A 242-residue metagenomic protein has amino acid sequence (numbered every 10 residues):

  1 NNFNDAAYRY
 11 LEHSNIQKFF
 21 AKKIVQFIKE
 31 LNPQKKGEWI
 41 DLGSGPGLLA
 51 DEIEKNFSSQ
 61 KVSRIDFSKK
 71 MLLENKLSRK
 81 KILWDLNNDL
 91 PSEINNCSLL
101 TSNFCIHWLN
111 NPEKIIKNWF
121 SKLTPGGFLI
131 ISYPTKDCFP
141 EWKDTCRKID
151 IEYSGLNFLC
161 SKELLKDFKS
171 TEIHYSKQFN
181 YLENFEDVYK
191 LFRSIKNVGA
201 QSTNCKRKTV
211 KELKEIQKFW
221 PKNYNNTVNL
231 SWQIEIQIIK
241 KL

Functional and structural regions predicted by a protein language model:
N1-Y8: N-terminal, positively charged/glycine-rich alpha-helical extensions of SAM-dependent methyltransferases
N15-K35: Conserved alpha-helix/loop element of class I SAM-dependent methyltransferases that forms part of the SAM/SAH-binding
K36, N96-C97: Local beta-strand N-terminus motif with an aromatic residue
I40-L90: Class I SAM-dependent methyltransferase SAM/SAH-binding core
P46-L48, Y175-L242: Conserved Class I S-adenosyl-L-methionine
S98-P112: A short SAM/SAH-binding and catalytic strip from SAM-dependent methyltransferases
E113-P125: A short glycine-rich, Lys/Arg-flanked "PGG" loop and its adjoining helix->strand segment in the class I
F128-V188, Q201-V210: Conserved catalytic/acceptor-binding region of the Class I
